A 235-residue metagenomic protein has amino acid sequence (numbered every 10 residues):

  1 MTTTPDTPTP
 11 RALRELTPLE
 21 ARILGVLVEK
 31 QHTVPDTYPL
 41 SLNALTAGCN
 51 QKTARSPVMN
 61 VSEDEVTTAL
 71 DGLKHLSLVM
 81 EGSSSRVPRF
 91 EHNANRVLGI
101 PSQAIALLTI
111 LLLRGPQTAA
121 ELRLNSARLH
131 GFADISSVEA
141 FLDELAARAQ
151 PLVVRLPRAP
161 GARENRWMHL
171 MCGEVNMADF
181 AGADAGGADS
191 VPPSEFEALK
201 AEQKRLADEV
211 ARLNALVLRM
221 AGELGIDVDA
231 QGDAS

Functional and structural regions predicted by a protein language model:
M1-V28, H32-D36, T68-V97: Intrinsically disordered, low-complexity serine/threonine- and proline-rich regulatory segments
P5, A12, A140-F141, D208-E209 (+1 more regions): Long, charge-rich, low-complexity alpha-helical segments
T17-D36, L98-P116, L142, A147-R148: Positively charged, polyanion-binding regions of nucleic-acid-associated proteins
V34-V58, P116-F132: Short acidic, hydrophobic short linear motifs in intrinsically disordered regions
T67, K74-S85, L142-A159: A short, conserved structural fragment
S85, H92-E121, N165-A198: Short, amphipathic alpha-helical interaction segments positioned at domain boundaries
E121-P157: A contiguous pocket-lining binding segment that forms or flanks enzyme active sites
D184-A234: Long, leucine- and charge-enriched amphipathic alpha-helices that form heptad-repeat coiled-coil/leucine-zipper-like
